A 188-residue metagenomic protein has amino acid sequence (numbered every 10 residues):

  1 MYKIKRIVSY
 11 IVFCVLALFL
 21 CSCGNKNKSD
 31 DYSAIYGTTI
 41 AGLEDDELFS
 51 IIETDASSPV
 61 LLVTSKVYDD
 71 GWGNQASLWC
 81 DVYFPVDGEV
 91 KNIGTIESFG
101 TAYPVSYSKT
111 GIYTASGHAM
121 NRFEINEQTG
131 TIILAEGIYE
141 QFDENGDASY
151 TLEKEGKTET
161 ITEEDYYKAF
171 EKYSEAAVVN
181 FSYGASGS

Functional and structural regions predicted by a protein language model:
Y2-I11: Bacterial N-terminal signal peptides that target proteins for export
F19-S22: C-terminal motif of bacterial Sec signal peptides marking the signal peptidase cleavage site
N27-P59, N74, E159, E163-S188: Terminal domain-start segments
Y32, L78-T95, F123-E136: Surface-exposed loop/turn elements that mediate protein-protein interactions on large endomembrane-trafficking
S58-D69, S106-G117: Short beta-strand elements that form the blades of beta-propeller/WD-repeat-like and other beta-sheet-rich scaffold
W72-L78: Short, solvent-exposed loop/turn segments at conserved positions within beta-propeller repeat blades
S98-Y107: Repeated scaffold domains used in trafficking and secretory/extracellular systems, primarily beta-propellers
K109-S188: Acidic, small-residue rich beta-repeat scaffolds with periodic aromatic anchors
